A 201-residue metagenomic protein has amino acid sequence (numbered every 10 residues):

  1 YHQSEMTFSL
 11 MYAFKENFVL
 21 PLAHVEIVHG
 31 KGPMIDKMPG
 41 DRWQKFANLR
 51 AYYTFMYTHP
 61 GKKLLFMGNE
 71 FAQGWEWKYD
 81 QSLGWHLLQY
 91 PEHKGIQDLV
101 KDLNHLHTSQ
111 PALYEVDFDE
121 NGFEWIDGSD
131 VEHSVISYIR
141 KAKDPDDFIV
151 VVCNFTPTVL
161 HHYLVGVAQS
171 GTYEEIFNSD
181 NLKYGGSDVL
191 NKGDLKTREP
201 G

Functional and structural regions predicted by a protein language model:
Y1-I35, H59: Aromatic-lined glycan-binding groove of carbohydrate-active enzymes
V25, G30-K31, G40-L65, N69-G201: Carbohydrate-interacting/catalytic domains
